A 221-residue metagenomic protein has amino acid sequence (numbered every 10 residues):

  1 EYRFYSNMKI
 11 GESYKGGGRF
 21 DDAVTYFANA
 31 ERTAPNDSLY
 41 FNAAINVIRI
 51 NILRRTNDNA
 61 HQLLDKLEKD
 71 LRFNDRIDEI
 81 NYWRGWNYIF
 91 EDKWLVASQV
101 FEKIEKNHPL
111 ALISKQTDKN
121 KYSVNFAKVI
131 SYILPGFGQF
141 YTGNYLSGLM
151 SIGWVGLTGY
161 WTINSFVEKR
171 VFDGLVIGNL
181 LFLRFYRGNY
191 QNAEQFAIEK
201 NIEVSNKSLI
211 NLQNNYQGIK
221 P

Functional and structural regions predicted by a protein language model:
R19, L39-A44, R49, T56 (+1 more regions): Hydrophobic alpha-helical membrane segments
